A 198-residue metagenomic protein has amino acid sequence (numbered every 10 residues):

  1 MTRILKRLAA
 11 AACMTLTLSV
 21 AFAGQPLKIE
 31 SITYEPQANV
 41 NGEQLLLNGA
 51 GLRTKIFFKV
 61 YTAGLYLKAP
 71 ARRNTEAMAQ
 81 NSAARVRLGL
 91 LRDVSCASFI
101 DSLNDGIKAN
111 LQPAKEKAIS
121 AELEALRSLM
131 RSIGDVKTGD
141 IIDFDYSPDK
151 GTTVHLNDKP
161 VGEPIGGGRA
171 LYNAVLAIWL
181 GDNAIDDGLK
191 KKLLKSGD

Functional and structural regions predicted by a protein language model:
M1-I4: N-terminal secretory signal peptides that target proteins for export/translocation
A9-S19: Bacterial N-terminal signal peptides
G24-M78: N-terminal secretory signal peptides
A38, V154-H155: Short aromatic-centered micro-motifs
A71-D149: Mid-length scaffold segments of soluble, non-membrane domains
L156-P160: Short strand-turn-strand beta-turns centered on an Asx-Gly dipeptide
V161-L189: Flexible glycine-rich active-site/ligand-binding loops centered on an Asp-His dyad
D187-D198: Cysteine/selenocysteine-centered motifs that mediate thiol-based redox chemistry or coordinate metal-sulfur cofactors
